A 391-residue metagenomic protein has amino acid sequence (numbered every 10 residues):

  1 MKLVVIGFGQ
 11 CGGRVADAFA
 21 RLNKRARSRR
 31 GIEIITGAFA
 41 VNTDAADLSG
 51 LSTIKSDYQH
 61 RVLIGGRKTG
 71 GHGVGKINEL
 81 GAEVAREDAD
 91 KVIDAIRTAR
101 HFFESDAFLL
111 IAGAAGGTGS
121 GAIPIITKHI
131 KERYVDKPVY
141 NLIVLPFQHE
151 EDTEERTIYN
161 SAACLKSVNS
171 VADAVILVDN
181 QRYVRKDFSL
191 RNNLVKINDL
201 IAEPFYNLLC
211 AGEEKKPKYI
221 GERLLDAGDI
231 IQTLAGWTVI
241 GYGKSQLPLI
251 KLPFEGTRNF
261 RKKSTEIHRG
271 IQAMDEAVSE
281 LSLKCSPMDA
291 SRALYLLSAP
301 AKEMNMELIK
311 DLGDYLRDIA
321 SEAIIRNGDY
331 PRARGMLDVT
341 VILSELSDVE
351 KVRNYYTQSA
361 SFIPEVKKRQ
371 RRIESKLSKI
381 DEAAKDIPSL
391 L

Functional and structural regions predicted by a protein language model:
M1-L391: Tubulin/FtsZ superfamily GTPase core signature
